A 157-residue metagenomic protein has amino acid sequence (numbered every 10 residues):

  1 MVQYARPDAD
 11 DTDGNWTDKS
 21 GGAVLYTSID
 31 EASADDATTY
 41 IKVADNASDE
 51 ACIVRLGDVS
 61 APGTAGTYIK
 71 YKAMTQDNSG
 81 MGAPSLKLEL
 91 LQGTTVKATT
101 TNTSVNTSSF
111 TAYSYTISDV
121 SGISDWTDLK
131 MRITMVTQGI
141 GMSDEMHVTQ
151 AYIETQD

Functional and structural regions predicted by a protein language model:
M1-G22: Extracellular carbohydrate-recognition regions
A23-N46: Acidic, glycine-anchored loop motifs typical of Ca2+
T39-G63, Y113-S114: Short beta-strands within extracellular/lumenal beta-sheet-rich domains
V54-S79, M131: A short beta-strand element within beta-rich, extracytoplasmic domains of secreted/secretory-pathway proteins
K70, G139-D157: Exposed low-complexity, polar/acidic, P/S/T/G-rich flexible segments that act as propeptides, protease-susceptible
G82-T94: Short, surface-exposed beta-strand/strand-loop-strand elements in extracellular ectodomains
V96-G122: Extracellular carbohydrate recognition and processing domains and analogous Trp-centered ligand-binding platforms
V120-M135: Noncatalytic modules at the cell exterior or secretory-pathway interfaces, chiefly beta-strand-rich lectin/adhesion
